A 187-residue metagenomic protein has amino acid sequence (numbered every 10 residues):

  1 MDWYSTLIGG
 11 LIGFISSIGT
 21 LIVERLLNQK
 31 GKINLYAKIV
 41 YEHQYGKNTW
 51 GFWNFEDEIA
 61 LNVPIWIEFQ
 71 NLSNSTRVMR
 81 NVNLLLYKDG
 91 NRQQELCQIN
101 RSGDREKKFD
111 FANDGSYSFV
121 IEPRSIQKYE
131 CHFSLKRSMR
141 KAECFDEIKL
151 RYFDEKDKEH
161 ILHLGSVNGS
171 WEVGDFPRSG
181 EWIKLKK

Functional and structural regions predicted by a protein language model:
M1-K187: Membrane-aqueous junction of the first/signal-anchor transmembrane helix in small integral membrane proteins
